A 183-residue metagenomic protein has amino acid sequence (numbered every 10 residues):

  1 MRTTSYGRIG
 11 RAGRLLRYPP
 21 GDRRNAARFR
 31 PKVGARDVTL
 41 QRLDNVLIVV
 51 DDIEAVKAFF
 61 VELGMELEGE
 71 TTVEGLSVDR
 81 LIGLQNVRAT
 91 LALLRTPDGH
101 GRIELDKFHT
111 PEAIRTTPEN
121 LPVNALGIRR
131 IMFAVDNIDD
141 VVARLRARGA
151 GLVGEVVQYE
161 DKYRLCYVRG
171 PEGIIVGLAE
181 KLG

Functional and structural regions predicted by a protein language model:
S5-T39, E70-T72, T90-L93, G101-D106 (+3 more regions): Vicinal oxygen chelate
L40, L47-V49: Terminus-proximal functional modules
N45, I128-R130: Eukaryotic phosphotyrosine signaling hubs
V49-H100, A147, C166: Core segments of cupin and vicinal oxygen chelate
V50, V61, H109, E180-L182: Short beta-strand segments enriched in hydrophobic/aromatic residues within well-folded beta-rich domains
G75-R80, E112-P118: A short, acidic/glycine-rich surface segment
N86-V87, V123-A125: Short, low-complexity disordered segments enriched in Ser/Pro/Gly and basic
